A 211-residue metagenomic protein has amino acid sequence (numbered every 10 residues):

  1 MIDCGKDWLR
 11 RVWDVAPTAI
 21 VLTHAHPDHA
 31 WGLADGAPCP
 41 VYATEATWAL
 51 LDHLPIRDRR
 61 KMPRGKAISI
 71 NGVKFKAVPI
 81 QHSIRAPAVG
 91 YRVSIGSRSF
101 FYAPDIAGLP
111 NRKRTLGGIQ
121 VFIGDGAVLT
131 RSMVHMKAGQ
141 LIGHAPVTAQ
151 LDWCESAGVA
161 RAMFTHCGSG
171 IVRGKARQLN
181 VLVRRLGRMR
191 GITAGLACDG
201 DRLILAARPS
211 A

Functional and structural regions predicted by a protein language model:
M1-A25, W31, L109-R114: Pre-active-site segment of Zn-dependent metallo-hydrolases
M1-V15, P87-P104, V121: Conserved beta-strand hairpin/beta-sheet module of binuclear metal-dependent hydrolase folds, prominently
I2-G5, R57-M62, F101-A107, H144: Short gly/ser/thr-rich secondary-structure transition/capping motifs
D3, V12, H24, F75 (+4 more regions): Divalent metal-coordination and catalytic microenvironments
A25-W31, W48-L50, K66, S83-R85 (+3 more regions): Active-site environment of divalent metal-dependent phosphoester hydrolases
P40-T47, I123, M163: Short internal beta-strands
A43-V89, S94-S97, A197-G200, L205-A206: Metallo-beta-lactamase
L109-D201: Cap/insert and terminal regions of metallo-dependent hydrolase folds
